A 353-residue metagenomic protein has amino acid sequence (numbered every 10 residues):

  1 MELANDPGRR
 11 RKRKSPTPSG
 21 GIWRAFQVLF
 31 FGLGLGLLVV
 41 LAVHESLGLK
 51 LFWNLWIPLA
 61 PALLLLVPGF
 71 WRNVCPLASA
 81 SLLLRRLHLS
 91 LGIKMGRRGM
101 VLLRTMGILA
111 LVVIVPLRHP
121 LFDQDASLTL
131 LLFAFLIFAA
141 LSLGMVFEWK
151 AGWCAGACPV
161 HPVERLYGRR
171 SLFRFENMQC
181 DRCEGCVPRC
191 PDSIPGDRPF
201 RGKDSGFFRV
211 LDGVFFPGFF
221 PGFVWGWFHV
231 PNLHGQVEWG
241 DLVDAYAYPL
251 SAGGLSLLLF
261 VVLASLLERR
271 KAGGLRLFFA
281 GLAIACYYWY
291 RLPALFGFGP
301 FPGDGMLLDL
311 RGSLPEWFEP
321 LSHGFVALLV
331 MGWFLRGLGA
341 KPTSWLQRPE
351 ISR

Functional and structural regions predicted by a protein language model:
M1-C180, E184, P188, D192-R353: Non-ligating segments of multi-cofactor redox enzymes
